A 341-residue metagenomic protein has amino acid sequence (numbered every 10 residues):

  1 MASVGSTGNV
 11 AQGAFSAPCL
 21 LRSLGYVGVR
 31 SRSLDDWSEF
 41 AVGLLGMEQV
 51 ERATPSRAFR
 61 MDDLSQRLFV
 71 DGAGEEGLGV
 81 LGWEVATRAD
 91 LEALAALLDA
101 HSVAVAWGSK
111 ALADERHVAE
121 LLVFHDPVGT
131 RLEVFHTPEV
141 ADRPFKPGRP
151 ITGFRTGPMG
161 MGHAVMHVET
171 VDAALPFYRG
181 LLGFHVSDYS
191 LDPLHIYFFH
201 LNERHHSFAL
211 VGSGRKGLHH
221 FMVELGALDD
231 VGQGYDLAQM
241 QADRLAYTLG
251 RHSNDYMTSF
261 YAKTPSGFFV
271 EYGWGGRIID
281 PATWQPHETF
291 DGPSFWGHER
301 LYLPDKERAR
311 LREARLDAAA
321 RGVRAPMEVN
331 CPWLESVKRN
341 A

Functional and structural regions predicted by a protein language model:
A2-F15, H101-G157, Y197-F198, A242-A341: Vicinal oxygen chelate
C19-Q66, M166-H206, V211: Core segments of cupin and vicinal oxygen chelate
S23-R32, A73-L97, E120-D126, G160-E169 (+2 more regions): Vicinal oxygen chelate
W37-V42, L98, G129, A174 (+4 more regions): Conserved active-site tyrosine of GNAT-family acetyltransferases
E51-P55, M61-A86, S109-A111: Conserved donor-binding loop and adjoining core beta-sheet/short helix segment in diverse acyl/aminoacyl transferases
S65-F69, G129-L132, H205-A209, G267-F269: Short, charged/polar, Gly/Pro-enriched secondary-structure boundary elements
P138, G148-R149, G153-R179, G183: Non-heme Fe(II) oxygenase catalytic core, chiefly the N-lobe of the double-stranded beta-helix
S190-Y256: A compositional/structural signature marking long, glycine- and acidic/polar-rich segments with frequent tryptophans
